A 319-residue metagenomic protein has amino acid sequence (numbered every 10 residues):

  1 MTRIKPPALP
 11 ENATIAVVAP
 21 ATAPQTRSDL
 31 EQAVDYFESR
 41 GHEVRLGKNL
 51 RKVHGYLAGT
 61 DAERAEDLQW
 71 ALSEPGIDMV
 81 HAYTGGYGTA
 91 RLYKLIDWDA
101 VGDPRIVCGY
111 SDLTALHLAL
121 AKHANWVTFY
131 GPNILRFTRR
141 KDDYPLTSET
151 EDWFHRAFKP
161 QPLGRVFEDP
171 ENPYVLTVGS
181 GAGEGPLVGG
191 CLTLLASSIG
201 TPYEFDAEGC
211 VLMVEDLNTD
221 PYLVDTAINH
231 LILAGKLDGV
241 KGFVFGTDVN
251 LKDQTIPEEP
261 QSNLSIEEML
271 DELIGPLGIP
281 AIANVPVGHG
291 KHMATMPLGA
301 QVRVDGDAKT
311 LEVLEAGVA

Functional and structural regions predicted by a protein language model:
M1-G76: ATP/NTP phosphate-donor binding region
P24-D29, A182-D216: Conserved beta-alpha junction segments in alpha/beta enzyme cores
G76, V101-I106, A124-W126, V240-K241 (+1 more regions): A short helix->loop->beta-strand "cap" motif at the edges of active sites that frequently abuts
M79-T89, Y110: N-terminal glycine-rich "phosphate-gripper" loop used for MgATP/nucleotide binding and carboxylate activation
W98-L120, V127-I134: Short, acidic/small-residue loops that bind anionic groups at enzyme active sites
N125-T193: Conserved anion/nucleotide-ligand pocket segment
Y203-S265: Internal helical hairpin/lid segments
F245-A319: ATP/nucleoside-binding phosphotransfer catalytic cores, i.e., glycine-rich phosphate-binding loops
